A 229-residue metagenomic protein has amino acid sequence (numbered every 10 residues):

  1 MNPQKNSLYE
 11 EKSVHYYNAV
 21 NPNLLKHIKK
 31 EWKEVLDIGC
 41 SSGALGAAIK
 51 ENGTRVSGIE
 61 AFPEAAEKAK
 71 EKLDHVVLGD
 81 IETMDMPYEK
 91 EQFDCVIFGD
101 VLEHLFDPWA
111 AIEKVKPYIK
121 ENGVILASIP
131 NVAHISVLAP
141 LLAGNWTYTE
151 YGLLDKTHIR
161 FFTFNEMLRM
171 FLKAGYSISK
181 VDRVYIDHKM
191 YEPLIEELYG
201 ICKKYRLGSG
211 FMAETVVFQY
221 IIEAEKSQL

Functional and structural regions predicted by a protein language model:
M1-E91, C95-I97, W109-I112, A143 (+1 more regions): Conserved N-terminal segment of class I S-adenosyl-L-methionine
W32, L105-F106, I129, A133: A structural helix-start
G99-H104: Short catalytic micro-motifs in class I SAM-dependent methyltransferases
F106-A110, V137: Short N-terminal helix/helix-N-cap motif within the alpha/beta-hydrolase-1
A110-V124: A short glycine-rich, Lys/Arg-flanked "PGG" loop and its adjoining helix->strand segment in the class I
A127-T149: Conserved class I S-adenosyl-L-methionine
T149-E166: Acceptor-substrate binding/catalytic loop of class I
E166-D182: A SAM-dependent methyltransferase catalytic signature shared across enzymes that methylate proteins
